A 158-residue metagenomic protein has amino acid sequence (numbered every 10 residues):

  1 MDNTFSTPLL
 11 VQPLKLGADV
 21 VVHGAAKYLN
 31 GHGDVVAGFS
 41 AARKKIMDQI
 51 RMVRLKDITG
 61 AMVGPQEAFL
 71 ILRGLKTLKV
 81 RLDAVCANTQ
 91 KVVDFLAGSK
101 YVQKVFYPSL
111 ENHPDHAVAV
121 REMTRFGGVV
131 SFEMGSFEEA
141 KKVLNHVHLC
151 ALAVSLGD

Functional and structural regions predicted by a protein language model:
M1-Y101, F106, A117: Conserved PLP-enzyme active-site core in the AAT-like
Y101-D158: Conserved C-terminal alpha-helix-loop-beta "cap" of PLP-dependent enzymes that closes/shapes the active-site mouth
